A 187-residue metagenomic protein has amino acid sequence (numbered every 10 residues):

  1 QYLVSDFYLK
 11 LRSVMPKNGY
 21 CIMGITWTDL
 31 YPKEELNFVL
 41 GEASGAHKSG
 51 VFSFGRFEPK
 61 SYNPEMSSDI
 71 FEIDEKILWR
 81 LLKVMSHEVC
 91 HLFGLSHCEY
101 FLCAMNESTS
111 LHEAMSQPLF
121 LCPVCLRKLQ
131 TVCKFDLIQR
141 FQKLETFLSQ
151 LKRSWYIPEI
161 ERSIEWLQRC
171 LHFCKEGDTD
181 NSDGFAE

Functional and structural regions predicted by a protein language model:
Q1-S86, L92-S96, F101: Metzincin-family zinc-dependent endopeptidase catalytic domain
A46-R80, S96-E187: Metalloprotease/metallohydrolase-associated module, dominated by Zn2+-dependent proteases
